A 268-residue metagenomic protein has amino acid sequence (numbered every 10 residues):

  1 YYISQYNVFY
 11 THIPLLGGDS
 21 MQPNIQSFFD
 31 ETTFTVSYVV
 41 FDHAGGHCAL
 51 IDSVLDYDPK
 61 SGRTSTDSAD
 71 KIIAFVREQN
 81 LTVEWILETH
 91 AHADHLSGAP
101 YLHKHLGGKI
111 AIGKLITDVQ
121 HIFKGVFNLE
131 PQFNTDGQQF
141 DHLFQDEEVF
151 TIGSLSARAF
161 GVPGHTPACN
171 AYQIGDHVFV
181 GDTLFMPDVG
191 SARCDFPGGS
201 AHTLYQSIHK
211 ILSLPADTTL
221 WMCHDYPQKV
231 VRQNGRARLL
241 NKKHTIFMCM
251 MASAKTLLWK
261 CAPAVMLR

Functional and structural regions predicted by a protein language model:
Y1-S20: Short, Lys/Arg-enriched N-terminal segments with co-localized hydrophobic residues within the first ~10-30 amino acids
G18, R77, M266-R268: Short, intrinsically disordered, charge-balanced linker/junction segments flanking boundaries in proteins
Q22, F34, D136-Q138, F144 (+1 more regions): Residues that act as N-cap/strand-start positions at coil-to-secondary-structure junctions
Q22-T82, A171-V180, P187: Conserved beta-strand hairpin/beta-sheet module of binuclear metal-dependent hydrolase folds, prominently
Q26, A49, L87, A111 (+4 more regions): Hydrophobic/aromatic beta-strand patches that form the interior of the parallel beta-sheet core in alpha/beta enzyme
D30-F34, H92-A93, P163-H165: Short beta->alpha connector loops
G46, S53-P59, V126, D136-Q139 (+2 more regions): Metallo-beta-lactamase
L55-L155: Active-site HxH/HxHxD metal-binding segment of metal-dependent hydrolases
